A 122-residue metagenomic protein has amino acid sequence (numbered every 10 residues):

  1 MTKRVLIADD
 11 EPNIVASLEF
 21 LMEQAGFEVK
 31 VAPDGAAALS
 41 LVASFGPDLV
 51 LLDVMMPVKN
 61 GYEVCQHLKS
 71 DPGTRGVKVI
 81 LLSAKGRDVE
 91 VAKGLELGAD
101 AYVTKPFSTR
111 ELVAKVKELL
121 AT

Functional and structural regions predicted by a protein language model:
A16-Q24: Charged docking surfaces used in two-component/phosphorelay signaling
G26-P33, L41: Short hydrophobic/Thr-rich beta-strand motif most characteristic of the beta2 strand and flanking loop of CheY-like
F45-L51: Active-site beta3 strand of CheY-like receiver
M56, V79: Receiver (REC) domain active-site loop signature in two-component systems and cognate sites in sensor histidine kinases
F107-K117: C-terminal output helix
